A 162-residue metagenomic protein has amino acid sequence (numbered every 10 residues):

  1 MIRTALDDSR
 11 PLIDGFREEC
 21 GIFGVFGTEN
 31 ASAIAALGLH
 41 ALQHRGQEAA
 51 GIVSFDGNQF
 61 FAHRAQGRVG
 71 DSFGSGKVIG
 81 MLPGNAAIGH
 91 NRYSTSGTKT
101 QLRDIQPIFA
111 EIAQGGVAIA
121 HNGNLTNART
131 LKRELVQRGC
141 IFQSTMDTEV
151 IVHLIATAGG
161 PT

Functional and structural regions predicted by a protein language model:
M1-T162: Conserved short alpha-helical segments that host acidic/polar catalytic motifs at enzyme active sites
